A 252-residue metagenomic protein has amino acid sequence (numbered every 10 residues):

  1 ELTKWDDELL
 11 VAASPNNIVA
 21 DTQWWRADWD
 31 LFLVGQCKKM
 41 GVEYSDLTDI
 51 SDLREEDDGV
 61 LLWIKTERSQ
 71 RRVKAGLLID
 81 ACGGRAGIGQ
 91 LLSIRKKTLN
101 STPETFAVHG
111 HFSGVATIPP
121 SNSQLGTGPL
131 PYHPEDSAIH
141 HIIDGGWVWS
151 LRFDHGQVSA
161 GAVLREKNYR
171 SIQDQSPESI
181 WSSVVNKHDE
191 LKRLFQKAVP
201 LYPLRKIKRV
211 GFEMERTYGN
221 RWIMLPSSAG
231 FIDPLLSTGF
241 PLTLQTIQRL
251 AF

Functional and structural regions predicted by a protein language model:
E1-D52: Conserved N-terminal/central alpha/beta ligand/cofactor-binding core
P15, A162-E166, S228-A229: Short, histidine-centered active-site or binding-site loop motifs used for metal coordination, general acid-base
I18-V19, R95-K96, K167, G239-P241: Short glycine-enriched, charge-decorated loop/helix-capping segments at active-site entrances that position
A20, S69, V108, E213-M214 (+1 more regions): Glycine-rich, flexible loop/turn motifs
D21, D30, D80-C82, D136 (+1 more regions): Acidic side chains
D21, W25, A138, L235-L242: Conserved aromatic-histidine-acidic binding/catalytic patches
W25, G35-K192, I247: Predominantly flavin-linked oxidoreductase catalytic cores and closely associated redox partners
D144-V148, D154, N168-F252: FAD/FMN-dependent oxidoreductases across multiple families
